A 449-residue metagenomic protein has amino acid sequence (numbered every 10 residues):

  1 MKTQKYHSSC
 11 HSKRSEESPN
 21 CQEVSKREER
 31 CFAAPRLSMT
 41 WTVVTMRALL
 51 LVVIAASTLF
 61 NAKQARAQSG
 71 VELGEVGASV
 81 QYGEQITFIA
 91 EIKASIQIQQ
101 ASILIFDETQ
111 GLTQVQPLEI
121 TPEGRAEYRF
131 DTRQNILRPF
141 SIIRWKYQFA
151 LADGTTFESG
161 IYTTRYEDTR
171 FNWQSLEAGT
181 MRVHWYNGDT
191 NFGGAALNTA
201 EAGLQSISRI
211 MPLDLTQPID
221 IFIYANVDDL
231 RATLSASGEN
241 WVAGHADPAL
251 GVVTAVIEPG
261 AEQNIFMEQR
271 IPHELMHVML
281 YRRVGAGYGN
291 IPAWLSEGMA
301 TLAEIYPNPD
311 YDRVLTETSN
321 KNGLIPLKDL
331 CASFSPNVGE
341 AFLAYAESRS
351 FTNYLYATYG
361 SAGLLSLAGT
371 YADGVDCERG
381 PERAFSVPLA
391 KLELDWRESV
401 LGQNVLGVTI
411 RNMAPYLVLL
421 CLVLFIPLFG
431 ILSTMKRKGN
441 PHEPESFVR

Functional and structural regions predicted by a protein language model:
T3, S15-N20, V24-R30, A34-R47 (+1 more regions): A cross-taxon signal for low-complexity, glycine/charged-rich
A55-Q64: C-terminal segment of classical bacterial N-terminal signal peptides
A65-W173: Glycan-association/targeting regions that enable binding to alpha-glucans and other polysaccharides
Q68-G70, P336-L343, A368-R449: Beta/coil-rich, acidic/histidine-enriched accessory regions frequently appended to metallopeptidases
N172-Y288, P292, S333-F334, D376-G380: Juxtacatalytic substrate-recognition/specificity segment
L204-P212, M276-G285, E304-P309, N320 (+5 more regions): Sec-exported extracytoplasmic/periplasmic mature domains
N290-S333, E382-L401: Post-HExxH zinc-binding segment in Zn-dependent metallohydrolases
D312-L355, Y359, L364-L367: Long, well-structured alpha-helical subdomains associated with metal-dependent extracellular/ecto-lumenal hydrolases
